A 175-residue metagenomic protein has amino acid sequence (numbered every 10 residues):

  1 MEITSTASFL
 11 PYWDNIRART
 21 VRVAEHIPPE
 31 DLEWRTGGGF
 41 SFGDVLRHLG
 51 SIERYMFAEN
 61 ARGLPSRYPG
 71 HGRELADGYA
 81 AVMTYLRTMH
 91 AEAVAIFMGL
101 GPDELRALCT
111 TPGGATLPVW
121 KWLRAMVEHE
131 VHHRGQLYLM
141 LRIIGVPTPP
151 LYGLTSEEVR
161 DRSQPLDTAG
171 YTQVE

Functional and structural regions predicted by a protein language model:
M1-A7: N-terminal export signals and maturation junctions of secreted/periplasmic proteins
S5, G78, G99-D103, P118 (+1 more regions): General structural signal for secondary-structure boundaries
F9-Y12, I16-V23, G78, V82-I96 (+1 more regions): Alpha-helical packing segments of well-folded alpha/beta enzyme cores
L10-D14, A18-V21, P29-G72, T110-E175: Short, contiguous alpha-helical
H26, H48-S51, T88, G99: Residues within well-ordered alpha-helical secondary structure of globular protein domains
A58-E59, G63-P102: Helix-adjacent hinge/juxtasegments
M98-G113: Acidic catalytic patch
